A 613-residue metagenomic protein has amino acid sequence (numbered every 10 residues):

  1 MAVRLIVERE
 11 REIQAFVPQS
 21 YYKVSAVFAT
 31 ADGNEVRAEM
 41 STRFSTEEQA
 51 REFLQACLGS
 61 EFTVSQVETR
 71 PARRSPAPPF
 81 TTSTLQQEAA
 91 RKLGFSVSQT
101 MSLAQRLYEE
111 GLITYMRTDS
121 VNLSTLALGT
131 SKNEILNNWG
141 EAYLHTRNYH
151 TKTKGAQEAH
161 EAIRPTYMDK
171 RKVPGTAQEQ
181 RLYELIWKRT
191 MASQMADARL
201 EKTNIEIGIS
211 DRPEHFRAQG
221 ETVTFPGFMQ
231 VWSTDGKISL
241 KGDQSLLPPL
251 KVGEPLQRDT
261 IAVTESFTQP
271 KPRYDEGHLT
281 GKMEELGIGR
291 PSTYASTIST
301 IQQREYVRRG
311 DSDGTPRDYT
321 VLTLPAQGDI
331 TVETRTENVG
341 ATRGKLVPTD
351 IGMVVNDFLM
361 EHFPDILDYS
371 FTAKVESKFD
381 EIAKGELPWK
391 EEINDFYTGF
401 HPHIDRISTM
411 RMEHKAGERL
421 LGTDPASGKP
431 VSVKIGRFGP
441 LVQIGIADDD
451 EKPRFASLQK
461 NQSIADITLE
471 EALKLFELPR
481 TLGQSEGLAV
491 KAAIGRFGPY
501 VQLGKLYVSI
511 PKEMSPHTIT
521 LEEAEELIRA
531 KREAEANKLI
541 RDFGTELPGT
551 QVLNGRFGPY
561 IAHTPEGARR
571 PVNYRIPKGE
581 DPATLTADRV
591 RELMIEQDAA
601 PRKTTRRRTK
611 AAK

Functional and structural regions predicted by a protein language model:
M1-R106, E110-L112, M116, K188 (+3 more regions): Conserved phosphate-chemistry cores used by DNA topoisomerases
E12-F16, E68, D119-K613: Basic, low-complexity terminal or inter-domain segments flanking catalytic cores
